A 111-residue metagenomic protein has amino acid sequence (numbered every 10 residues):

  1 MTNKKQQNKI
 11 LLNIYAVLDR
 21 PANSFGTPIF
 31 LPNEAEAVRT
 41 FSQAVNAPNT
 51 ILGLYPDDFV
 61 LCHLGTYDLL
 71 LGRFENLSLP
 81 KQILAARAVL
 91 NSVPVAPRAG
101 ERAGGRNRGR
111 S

Functional and structural regions predicted by a protein language model:
T2-F25: Short aromatic-glycine-(Arg/Gly/Cys) micro-motifs in beta-strand/loop hairpins
Q6-Q7, Q43, Q82: Residue-identity detector for glutamine
A16, F30, V60-C62: Beta-strand cores of modular interaction/reader domains in eukaryotic scaffold and signaling proteins, especially PDZ
S24-N33: A short, exposed loop/beta-hairpin motif centered on an aromatic-Gly-Thr core
T27, R39, L71-G72: Short acidic, gly/pro-rich beta-turn/loop elements at beta-sheet edges and active-site/ligand-binding grooves
N33-L52: A short, charged, amphipathic alpha-helix used as a generic interaction element across diverse proteins
N46-S111: Short, mixed-charge low-complexity intrinsically disordered segments
